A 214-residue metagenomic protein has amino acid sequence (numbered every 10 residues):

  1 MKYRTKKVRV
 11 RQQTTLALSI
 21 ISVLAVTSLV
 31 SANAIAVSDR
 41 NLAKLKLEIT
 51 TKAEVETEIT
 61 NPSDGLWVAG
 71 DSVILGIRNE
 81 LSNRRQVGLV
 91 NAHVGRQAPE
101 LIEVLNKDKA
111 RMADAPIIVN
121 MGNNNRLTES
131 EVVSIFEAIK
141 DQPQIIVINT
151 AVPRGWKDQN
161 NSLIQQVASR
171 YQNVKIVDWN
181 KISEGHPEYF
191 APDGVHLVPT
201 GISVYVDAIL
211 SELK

Functional and structural regions predicted by a protein language model:
M1-W67, N79, A110-A113, L210-S211: N-terminal secretory targeting modules
V55-E131, V152-S162: Conserved SGNH/GDSL esterase-like catalytic core that processes O-acyl groups on lipids and polysaccharides
L66, I117, Q144-I145, I176: Hydrophobic/aromatic residues located in beta-strands of well-ordered beta-sheets within soluble catalytic
R84, Q142, Y171: Acidic-histidine catalytic/liganding microenvironments
N91-H93, I148, V177-I182: Conserved beta-strand termini and adjacent loop/short-helix elements that scaffold enzyme active sites in alpha/beta
S134-Q142: Catalytic-core regions built around general acid/base machinery
K140, I148-N149: Active-site nucleophile-His-acid catalytic modules used for acyl/amide transfer and hydrolysis across diverse enzymes
K157-K214: Catalytic His-Asp segment of secreted/periplasmic serine-dependent ester chemistry enzymes
